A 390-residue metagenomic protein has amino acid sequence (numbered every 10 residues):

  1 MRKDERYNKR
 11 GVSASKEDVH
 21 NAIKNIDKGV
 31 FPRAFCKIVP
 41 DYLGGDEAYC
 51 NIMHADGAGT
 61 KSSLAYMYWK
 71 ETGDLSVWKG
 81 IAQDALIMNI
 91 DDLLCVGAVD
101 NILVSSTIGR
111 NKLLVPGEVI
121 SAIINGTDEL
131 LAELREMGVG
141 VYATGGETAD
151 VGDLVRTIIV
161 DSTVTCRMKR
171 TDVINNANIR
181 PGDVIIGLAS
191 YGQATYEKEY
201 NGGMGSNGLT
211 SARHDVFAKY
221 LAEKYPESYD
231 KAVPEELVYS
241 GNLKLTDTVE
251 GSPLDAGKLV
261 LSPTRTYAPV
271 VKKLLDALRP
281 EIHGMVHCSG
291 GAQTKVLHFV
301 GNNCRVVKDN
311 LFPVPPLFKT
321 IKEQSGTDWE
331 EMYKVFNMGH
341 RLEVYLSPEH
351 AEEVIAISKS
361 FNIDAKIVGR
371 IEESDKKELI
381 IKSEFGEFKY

Functional and structural regions predicted by a protein language model:
M1-Y390: Helix-biased detector of long, well-ordered alpha-helical tracts
